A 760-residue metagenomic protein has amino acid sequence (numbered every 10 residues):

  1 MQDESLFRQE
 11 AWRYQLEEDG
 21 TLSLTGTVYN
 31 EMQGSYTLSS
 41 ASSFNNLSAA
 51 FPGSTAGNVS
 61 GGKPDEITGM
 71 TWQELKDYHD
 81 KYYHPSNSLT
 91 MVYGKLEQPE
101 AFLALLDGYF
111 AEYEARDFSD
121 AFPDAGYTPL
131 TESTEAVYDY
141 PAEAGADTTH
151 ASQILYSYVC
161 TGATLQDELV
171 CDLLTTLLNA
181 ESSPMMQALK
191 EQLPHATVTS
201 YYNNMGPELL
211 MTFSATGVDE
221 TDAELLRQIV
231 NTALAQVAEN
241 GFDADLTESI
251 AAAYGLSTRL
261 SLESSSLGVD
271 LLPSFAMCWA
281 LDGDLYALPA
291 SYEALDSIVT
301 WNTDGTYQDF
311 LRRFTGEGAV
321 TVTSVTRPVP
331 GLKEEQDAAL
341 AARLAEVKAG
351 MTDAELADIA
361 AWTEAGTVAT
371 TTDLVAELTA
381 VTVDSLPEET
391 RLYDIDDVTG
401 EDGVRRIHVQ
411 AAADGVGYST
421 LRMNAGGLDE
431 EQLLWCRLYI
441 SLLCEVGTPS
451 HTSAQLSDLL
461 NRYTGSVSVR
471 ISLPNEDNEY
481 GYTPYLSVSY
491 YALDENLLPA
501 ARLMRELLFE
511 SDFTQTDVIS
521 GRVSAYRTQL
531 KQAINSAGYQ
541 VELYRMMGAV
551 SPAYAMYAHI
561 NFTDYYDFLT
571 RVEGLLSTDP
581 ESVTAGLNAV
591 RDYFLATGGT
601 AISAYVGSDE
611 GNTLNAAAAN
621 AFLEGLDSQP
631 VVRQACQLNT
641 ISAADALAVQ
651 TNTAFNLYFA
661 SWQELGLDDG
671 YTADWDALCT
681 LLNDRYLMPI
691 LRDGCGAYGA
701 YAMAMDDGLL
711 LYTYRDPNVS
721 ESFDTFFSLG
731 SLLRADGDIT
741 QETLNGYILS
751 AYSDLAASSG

Functional and structural regions predicted by a protein language model:
M1-E17, T27-Y29, S39-D65, N87-G94 (+9 more regions): M16 family metallopeptidases and their MPP-like homologs
Q2-E4, E97-A101, Y109-D117, F513 (+1 more regions): Bacterial peptidoglycan biogenesis and beta-lactam-recognition machinery
L16-S86, M91-D107, E114-A142, T148-H150: Hydrophobic, small-residue-rich alpha-helical packing segments that form membrane-like cores
T25, W72-G108, N561-F562, P580-N620: Non-catalytic, conformational "gating/processing" segments within enzyme and secreted inhibitor domains
Y29-G34, L38-A41, S48, S119-P184 (+6 more regions): His/Glu-based metal-binding/catalytic segments typifying zinc-dependent metallopeptidases
K76-D80, P141-A144, M185, T199-N203 (+9 more regions): Generic recognition of flexible, low-complexity loop/linker segments
T303-Q336: Extended, domain-scale alpha-helical bundle/helix-rich regions
G331-G366, A525: N-terminal leader/propeptide and maturation segments of large enzyme subunits in energy/redox metabolism and hydrolases
